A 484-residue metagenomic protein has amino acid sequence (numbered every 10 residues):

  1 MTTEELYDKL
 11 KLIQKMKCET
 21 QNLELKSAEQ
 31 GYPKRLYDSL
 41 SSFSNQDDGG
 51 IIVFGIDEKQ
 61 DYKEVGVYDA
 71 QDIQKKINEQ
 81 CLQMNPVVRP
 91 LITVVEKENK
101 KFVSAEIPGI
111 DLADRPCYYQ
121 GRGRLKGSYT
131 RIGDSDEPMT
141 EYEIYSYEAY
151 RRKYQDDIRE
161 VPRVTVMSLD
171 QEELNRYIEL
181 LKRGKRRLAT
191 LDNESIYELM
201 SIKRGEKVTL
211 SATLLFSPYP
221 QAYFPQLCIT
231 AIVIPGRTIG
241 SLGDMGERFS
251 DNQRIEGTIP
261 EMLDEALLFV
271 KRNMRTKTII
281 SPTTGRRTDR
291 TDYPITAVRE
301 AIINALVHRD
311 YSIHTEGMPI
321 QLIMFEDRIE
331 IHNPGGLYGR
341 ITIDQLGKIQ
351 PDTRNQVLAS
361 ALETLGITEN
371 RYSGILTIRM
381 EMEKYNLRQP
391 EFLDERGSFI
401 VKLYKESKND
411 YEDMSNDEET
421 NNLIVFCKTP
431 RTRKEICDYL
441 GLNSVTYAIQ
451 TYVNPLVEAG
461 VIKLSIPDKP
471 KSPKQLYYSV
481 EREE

Functional and structural regions predicted by a protein language model:
M1-A297, I302-S407, R431-T432, V461-L464 (+1 more regions): Conserved N-terminal catalytic/coupling substructures associated with nucleotide/phosphate chemistry
E148, L440-G441: A general structural motif at alpha-helix termini
Y293, L442-E458, K471: Short amphipathic alpha-helical interaction segments
R354, S415-E419, A448: N-terminal positioning helix adjacent to the helix-turn-helix/winged-helix DNA-binding module
S407-F426, D468: Short alpha-helical segments that sit at the start of domains
T420-I424, L440, Q450: A carboxyl-terminal module marker
T429-L440: Short acidic, hydrophobic short linear motifs in intrinsically disordered regions
S465-E484: Short, cationic-aromatic polyanion-contact patches
